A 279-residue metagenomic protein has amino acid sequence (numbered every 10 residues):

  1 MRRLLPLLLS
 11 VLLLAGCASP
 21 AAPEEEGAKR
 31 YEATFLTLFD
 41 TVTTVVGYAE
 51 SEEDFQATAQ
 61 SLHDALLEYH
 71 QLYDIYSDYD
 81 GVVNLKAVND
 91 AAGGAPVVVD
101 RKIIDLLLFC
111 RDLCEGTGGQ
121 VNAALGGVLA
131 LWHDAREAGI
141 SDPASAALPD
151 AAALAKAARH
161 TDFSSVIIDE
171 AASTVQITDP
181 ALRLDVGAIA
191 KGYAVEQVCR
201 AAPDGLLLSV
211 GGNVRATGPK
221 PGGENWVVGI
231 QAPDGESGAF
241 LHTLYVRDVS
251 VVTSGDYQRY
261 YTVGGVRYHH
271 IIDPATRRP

Functional and structural regions predicted by a protein language model:
R2-P279: Mature catalytic core of soluble alpha/beta enzymes
